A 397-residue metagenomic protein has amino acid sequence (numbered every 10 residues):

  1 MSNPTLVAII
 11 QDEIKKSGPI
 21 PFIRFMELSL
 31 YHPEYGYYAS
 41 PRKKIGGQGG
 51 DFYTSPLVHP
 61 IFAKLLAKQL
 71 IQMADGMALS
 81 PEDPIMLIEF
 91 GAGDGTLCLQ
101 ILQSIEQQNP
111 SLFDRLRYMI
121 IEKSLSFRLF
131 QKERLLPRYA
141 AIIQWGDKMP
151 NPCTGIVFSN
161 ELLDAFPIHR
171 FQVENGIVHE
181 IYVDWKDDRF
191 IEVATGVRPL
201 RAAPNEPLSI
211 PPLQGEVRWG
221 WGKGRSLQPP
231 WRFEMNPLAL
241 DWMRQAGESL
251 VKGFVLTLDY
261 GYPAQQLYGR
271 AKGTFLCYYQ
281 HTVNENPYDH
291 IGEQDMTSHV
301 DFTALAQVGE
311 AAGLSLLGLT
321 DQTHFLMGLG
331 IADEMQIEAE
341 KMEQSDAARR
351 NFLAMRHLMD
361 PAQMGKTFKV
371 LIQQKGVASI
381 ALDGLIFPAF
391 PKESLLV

Functional and structural regions predicted by a protein language model:
M1-F90, D94-C153, A202, H324 (+3 more regions): Rossmann-like AdoMet
S29, V157, L305: A residue-level signal for conserved active-site and pocket-lining positions in enzyme catalytic cores
K123, S159-N160, Y260, Q373: Residues immediately flanking
I156-V197, Y268-Y279: A mobile, often basic/glycine-rich helix-loop segment that functions as the active-site lid/recognition loop
D184-N205, G224-M235: A short, charged helix-loop
G215-G222: Glycine-biased, low-complexity coil/linker segments
L227-V397: Long, Lys/Arg- and hydrophobic-enriched amphipathic alpha-helices
